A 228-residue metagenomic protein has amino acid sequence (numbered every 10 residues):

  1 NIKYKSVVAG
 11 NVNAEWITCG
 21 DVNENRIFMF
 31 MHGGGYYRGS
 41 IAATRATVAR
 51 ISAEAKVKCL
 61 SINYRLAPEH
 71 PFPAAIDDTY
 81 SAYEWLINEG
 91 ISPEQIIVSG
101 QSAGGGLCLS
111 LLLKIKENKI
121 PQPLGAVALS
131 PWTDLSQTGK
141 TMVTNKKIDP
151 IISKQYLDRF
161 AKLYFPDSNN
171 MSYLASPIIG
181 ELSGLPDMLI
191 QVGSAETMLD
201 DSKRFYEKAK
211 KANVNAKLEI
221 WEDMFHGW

Functional and structural regions predicted by a protein language model:
K3-W228: Alpha/beta-hydrolase superfamily serine-hydrolase fold, recognizing
